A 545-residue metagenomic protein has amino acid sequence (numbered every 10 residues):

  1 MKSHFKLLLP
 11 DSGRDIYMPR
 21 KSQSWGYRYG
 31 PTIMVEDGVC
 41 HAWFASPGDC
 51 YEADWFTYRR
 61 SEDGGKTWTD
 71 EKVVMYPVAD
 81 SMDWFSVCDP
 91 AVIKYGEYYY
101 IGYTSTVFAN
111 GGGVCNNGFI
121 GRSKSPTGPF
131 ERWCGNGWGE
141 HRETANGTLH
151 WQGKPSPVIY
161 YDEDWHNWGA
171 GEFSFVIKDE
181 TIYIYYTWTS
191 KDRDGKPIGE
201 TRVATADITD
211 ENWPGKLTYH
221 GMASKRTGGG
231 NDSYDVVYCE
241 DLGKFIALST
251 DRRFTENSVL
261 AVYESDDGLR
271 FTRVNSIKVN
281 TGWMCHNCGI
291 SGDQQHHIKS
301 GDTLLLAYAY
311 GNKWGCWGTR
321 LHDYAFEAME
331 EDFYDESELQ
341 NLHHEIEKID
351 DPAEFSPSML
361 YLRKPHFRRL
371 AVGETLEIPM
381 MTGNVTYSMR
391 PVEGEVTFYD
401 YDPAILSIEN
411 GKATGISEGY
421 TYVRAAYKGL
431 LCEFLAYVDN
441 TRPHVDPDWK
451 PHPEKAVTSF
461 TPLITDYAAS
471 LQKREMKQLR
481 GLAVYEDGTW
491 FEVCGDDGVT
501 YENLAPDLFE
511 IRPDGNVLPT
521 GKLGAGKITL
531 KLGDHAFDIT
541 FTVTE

Functional and structural regions predicted by a protein language model:
M1-D83, K94-H166, V176-G229, C239-M284 (+1 more regions): Beta-rich carbohydrate-recognition and catalytic domains
F5, Y27, V87, F130 (+9 more regions): Short glycine-aromatic motifs
K6, T32-M34, V92, F175 (+3 more regions): Short, exposed beta-strand/loop patches in secreted or surface proteins that constitute
G30-T32, D89-A91, E172-S174, S233-D235 (+1 more regions): Conserved beta-strand position repeated once per blade in WD40 beta-propeller domains
Y51, F85, G113, W168 (+3 more regions): Short coil/turn motifs at beta-sheet boundaries
S233-D235, Q294, H366, G411: Generic recognition of flexible, low-complexity loop/linker segments
G289-Q295: A short, acidic, amphipathic alpha-helical segment used as a generic capping/interface helix at domain edges
H343-E545: Extracytoplasmic soluble-region selector
